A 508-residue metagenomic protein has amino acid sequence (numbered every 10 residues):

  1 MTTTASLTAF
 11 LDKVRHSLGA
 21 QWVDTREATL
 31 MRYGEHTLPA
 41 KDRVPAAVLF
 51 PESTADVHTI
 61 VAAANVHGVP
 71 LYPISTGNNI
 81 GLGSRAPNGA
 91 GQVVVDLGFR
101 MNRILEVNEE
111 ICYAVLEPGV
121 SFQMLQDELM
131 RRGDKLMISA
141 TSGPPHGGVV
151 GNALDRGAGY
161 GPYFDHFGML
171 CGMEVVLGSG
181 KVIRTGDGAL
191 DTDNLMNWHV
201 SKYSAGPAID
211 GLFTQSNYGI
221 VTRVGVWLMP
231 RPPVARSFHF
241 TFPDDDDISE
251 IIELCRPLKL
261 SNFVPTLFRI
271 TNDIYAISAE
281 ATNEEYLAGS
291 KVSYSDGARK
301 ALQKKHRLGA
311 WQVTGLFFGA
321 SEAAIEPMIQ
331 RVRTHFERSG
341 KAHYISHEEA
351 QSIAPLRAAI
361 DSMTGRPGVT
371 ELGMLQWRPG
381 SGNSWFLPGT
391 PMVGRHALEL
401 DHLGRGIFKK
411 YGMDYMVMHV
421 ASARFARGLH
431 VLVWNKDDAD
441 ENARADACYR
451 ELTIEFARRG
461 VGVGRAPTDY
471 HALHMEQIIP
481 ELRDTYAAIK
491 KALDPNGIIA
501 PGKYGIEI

Functional and structural regions predicted by a protein language model:
T2, L38-P39, R43-A46, T59 (+5 more regions): Conserved glycine-rich FAD pyrophosphate-binding loop
F10, V14, A63-A64, L254-R256 (+3 more regions): Short amphipathic alpha-helices in soluble, non-transmembrane regions that often serve as interface/regulatory elements
K13-E35: Conserved oxyanion/phosphate-binding beta-strand-loop segments in alpha/beta enzyme cores
G34-K135, G147-A158: Long, structured ligand/cofactor-binding scaffold of large enzymes
E52, F240-D245, T314-S321, L387-G394 (+1 more regions): Short beta-strand-to-loop capping motifs
D56-T59, M124, D245-I252, S321-Q330 (+2 more regions): Short, conserved charged micro-motifs
I104-L105, L116-S261: FAD-binding subdomain of flavoenzyme oxidoreductases
I209, G225-V226, R236-D247, I251-M363: C-terminal cap/substrate-recognition region of VAO/PCMH-type FAD-linked oxidoreductases
